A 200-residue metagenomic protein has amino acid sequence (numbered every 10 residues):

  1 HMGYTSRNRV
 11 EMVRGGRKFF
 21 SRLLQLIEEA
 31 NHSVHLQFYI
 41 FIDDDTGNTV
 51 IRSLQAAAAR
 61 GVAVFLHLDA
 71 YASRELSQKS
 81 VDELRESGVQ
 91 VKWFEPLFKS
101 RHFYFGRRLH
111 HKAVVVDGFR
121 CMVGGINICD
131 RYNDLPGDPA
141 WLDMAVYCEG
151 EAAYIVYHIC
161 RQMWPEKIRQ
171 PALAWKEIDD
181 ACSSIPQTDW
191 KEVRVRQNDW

Functional and structural regions predicted by a protein language model:
H1-W200: Charged, low-complexity intrinsically disordered terminal segments
